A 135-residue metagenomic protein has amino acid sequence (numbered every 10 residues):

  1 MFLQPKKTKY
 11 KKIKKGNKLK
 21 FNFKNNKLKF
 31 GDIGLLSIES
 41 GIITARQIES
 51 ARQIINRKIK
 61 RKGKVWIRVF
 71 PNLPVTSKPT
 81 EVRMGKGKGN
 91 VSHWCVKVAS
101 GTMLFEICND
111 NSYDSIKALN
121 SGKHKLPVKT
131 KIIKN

Functional and structural regions predicted by a protein language model:
M1-N135: Ribosome-associated RNA-binding proteins
